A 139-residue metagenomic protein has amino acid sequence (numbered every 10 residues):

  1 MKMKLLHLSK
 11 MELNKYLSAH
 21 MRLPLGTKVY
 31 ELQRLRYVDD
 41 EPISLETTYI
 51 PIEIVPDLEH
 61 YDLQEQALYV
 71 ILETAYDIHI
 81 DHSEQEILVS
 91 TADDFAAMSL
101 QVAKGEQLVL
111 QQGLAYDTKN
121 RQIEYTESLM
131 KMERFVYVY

Functional and structural regions predicted by a protein language model:
M1-Y139: All-alpha effector-binding/dimerization core of bacterial HTH-type transcriptional repressors
